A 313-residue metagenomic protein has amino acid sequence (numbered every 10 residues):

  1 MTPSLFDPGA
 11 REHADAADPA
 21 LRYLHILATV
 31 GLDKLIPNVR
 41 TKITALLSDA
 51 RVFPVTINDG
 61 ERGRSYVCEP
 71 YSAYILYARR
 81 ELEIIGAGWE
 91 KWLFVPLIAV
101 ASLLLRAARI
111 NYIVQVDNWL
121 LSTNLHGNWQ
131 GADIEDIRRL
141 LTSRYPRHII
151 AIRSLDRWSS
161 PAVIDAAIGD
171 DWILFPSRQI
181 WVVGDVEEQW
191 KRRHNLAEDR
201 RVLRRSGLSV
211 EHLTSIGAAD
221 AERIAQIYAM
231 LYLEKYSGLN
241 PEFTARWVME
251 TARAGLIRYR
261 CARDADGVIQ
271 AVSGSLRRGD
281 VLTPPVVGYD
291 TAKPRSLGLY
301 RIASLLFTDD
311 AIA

Functional and structural regions predicted by a protein language model:
P3-S48, I57-G63, I152-I173, W181-R295: A conserved beta-strand-loop-helix scaffold within acyl/acetyltransferase catalytic domains
D33-R144, Q270-T291: Conserved donor-binding loop and adjoining core beta-sheet/short helix segment in diverse acyl/aminoacyl transferases
Y77-R79, L174-F175, F307-D309: Short, intrinsically disordered/low-complexity patches at protein termini and at juxtamembrane boundaries
L93-R106, I110-S209: Acyl-donor-binding surface of acyltransferase catalytic domains
D133-D136, K293-L306: Conserved acetyl-CoA pyrophosphate-binding loop and the N-cap/start of the following alpha-helix in GNAT-like
R138-T142, A303-I312: A conserved short alpha-helix in the GNAT/GCN5 acetyltransferase fold that borders and helps form the acetyl-CoA
D280, I312-A313: A short pocket-lining beta-strand/turn micro-motif at the edge of beta-sheets
